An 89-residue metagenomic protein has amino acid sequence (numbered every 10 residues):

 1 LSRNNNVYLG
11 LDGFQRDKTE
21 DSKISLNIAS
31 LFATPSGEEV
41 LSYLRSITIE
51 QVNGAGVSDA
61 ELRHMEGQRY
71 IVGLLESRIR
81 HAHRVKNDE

Functional and structural regions predicted by a protein language model:
L1-E89: Intrinsic-disorder/low-complexity detector
